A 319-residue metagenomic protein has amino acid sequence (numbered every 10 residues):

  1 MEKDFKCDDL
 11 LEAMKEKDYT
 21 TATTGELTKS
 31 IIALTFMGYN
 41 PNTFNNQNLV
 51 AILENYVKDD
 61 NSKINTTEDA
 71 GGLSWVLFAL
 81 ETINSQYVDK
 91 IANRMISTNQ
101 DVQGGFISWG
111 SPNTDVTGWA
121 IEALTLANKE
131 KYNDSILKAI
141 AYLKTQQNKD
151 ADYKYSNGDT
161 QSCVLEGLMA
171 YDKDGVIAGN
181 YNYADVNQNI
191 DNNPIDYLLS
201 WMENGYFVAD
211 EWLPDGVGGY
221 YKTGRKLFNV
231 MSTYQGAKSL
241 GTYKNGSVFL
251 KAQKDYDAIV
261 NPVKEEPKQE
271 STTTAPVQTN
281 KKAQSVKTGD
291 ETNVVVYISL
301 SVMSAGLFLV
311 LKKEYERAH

Functional and structural regions predicted by a protein language model:
M1-E2, Y19-N42, S62-V88, D101-S135 (+4 more regions): An alpha-helical repeat/solenoid feature that recognizes helix-turn-helix modules
D4-T21, V57: Internal amphipathic alpha-helical repeat/solenoid segments
M14, L53, I91, M95-I96 (+3 more regions): Buried hydrophobic core positions in alpha-solenoid tandem helical repeats
L49-E68: Asp-box/WD-like beta-propeller blade repeats and closely related beta-sheet repeat scaffolds
N93, S97, A141, V176-D185 (+2 more regions): Helix-boundary/low-complexity linker signature
L250, K254-E291: C-terminal low-complexity, Ser/Thr- and acidic/Pro-rich disordered "stalk" regions positioned immediately N-terminal
D290-S301: Short, hydrophobic alpha-helical membrane anchors of single-pass surface/secreted proteins
S301-H319: C-terminal membrane-anchoring or membrane-association module
